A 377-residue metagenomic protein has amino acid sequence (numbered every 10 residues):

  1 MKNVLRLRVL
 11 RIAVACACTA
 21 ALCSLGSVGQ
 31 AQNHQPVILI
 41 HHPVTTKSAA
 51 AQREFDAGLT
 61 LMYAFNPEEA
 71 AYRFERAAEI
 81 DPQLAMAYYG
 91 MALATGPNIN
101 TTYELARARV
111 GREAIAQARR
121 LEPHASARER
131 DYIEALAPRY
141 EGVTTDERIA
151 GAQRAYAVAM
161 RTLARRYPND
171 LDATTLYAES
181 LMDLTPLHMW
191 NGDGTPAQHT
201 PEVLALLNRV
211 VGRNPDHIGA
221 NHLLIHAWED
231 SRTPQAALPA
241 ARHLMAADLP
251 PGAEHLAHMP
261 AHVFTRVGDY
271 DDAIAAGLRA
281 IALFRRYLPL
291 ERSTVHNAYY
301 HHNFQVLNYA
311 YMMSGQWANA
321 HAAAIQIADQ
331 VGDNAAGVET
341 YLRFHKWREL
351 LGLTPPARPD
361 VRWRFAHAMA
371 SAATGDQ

Functional and structural regions predicted by a protein language model:
M1-V9: N-terminal secretory signal peptides that target proteins for export/translocation
R11-S24: Bacterial N-terminal signal peptides
S24-Q32: Signal peptide processing junction and immediate N-terminal pro/mature segment of secreted/exported proteins
Q32-N169, L176-D216, N221-H243, P250-G252 (+7 more regions): Short coil/linker segments at helix-helix boundaries
A236-A241, I274, L278, R348: Histidine/acidic residue-rich metal-binding segments in metalloenzymes
H262-Y270, L278-R279: Catalytic-core region of carbohydrate-active enzymes that cleave or remodel glycosidic bonds
A273-I274, L278-Y287: Acidic, glycine-rich loop-and-beta core segments that form the ion-binding/anion-interacting portion of active sites
S314-Q326, G332-Q377: Helix-coil-helix junctions within alpha-helical repeat/solenoid scaffolds
